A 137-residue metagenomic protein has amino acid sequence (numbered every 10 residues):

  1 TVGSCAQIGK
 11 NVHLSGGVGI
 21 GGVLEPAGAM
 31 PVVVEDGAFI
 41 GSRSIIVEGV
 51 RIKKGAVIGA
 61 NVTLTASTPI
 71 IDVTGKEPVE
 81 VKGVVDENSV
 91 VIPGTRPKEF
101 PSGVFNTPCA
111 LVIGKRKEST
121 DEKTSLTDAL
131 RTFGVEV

Functional and structural regions predicted by a protein language model:
T1-E99: Structural signal for interior beta-strand "rungs" in well-ordered beta-sheet cores of soluble enzyme domains
K82, E87-S89, P93-V137: Terminal amphipathic alpha-helical/low-complexity segments used for targeting or macromolecular assembly
